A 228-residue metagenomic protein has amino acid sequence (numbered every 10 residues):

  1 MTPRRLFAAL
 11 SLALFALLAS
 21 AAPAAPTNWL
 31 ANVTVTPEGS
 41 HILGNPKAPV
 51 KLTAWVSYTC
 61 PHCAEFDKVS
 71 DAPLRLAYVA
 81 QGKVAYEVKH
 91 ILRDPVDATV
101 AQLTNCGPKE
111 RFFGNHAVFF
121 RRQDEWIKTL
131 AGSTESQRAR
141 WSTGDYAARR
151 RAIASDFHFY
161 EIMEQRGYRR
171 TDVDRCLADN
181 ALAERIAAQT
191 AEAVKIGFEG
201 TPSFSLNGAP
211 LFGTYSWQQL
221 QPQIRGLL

Functional and structural regions predicted by a protein language model:
T2-A98, T190, V194, L227-L228: Extracytoplasmic thiol/disulfide redox context detector
L92-G200, S205-A209, T214-Q218, R225-L228: Cysteine-centric redox/oxidoreductase cores and disulfide-bonded domains
